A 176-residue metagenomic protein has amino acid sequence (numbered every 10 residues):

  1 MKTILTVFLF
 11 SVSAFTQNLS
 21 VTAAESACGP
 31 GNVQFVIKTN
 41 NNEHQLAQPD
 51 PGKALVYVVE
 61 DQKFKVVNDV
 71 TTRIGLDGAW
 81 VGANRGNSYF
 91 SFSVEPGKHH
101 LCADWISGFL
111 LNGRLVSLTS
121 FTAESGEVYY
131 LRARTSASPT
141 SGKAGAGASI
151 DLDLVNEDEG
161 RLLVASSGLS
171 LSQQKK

Functional and structural regions predicted by a protein language model:
T3-A14: Sec-dependent N-terminal signal peptides
Q17-K176: Short loop/turn and low-complexity linker motifs enriched in small/turn-promoting residues
